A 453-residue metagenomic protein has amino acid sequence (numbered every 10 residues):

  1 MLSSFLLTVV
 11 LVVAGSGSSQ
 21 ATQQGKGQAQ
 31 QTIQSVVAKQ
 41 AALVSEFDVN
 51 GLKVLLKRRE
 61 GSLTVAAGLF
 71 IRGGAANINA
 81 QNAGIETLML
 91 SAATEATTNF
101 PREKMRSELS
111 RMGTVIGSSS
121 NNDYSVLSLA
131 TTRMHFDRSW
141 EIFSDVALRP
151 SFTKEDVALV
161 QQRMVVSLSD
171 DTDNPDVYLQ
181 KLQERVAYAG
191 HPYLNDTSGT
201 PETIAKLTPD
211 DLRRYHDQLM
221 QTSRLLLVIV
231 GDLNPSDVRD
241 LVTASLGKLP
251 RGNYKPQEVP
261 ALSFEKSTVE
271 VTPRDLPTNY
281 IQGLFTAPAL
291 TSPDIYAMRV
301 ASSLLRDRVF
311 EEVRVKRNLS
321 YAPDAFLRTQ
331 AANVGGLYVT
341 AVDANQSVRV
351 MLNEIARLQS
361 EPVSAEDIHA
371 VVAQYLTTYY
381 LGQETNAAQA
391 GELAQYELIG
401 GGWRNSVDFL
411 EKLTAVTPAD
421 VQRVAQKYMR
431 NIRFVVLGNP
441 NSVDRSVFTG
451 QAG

Functional and structural regions predicted by a protein language model:
S3-A14: Bacterial N-terminal signal peptides
S18-V36, L226-G231, Y338, H369-G453: C-terminal regions of mature proteins
Q23-G25, M105-Y215, I368-A387: Acidic/histidine-enriched segments that form metal/cofactor-coordinating and catalytic pocket/exosite environments
G25-T32, A189-G190, T197, T222 (+2 more regions): An aromatic/glycine/proline-enriched structural segment found at the starts of mature extracellular/organellar domains
V37-F70: Mature N-terminal segment immediately following signal peptide/propeptide cleavage in secreted/periplasmic
A66-R133, D196, L304-L319, F326: M16/MPP (pitrilysin/insulinase) zinc-metallopeptidase core fold and M16-derived inactive scaffolds
E95-N99, A130-Q161, L327-G382, T449-G453: M16/insulysin-pitrilysin zinc metalloprotease superfamily fold
R163-L182, P260-N279, V315-L319, E361-V407 (+2 more regions): Short acidic/His-enriched helical or mixed secondary-structure segments at domain edges of catalytic enzymes and some
